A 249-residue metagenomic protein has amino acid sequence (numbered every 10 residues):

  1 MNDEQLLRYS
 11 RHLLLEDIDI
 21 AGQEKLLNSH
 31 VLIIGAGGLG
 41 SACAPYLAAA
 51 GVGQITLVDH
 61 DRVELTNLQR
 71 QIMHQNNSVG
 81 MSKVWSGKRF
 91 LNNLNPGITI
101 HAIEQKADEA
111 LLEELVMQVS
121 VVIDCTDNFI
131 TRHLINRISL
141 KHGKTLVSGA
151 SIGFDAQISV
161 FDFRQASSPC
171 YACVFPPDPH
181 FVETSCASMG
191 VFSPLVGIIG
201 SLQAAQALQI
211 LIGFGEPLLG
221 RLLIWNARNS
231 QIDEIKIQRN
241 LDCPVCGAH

Functional and structural regions predicted by a protein language model:
M1-H249: Adenine nucleotide-associated cytosolic modules
